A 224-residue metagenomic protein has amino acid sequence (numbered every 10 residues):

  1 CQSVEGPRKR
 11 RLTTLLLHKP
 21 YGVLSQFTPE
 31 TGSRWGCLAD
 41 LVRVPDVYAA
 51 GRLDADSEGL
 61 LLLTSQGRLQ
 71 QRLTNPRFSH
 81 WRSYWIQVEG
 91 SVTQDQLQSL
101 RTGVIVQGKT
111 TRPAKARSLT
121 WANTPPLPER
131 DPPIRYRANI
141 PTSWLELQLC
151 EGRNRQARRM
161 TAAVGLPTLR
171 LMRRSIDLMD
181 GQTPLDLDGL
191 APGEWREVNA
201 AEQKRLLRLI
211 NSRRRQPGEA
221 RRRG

Functional and structural regions predicted by a protein language model:
C1-R215: RNA pseudouridine synthases
A220-G224: Long, low-complexity, intrinsically disordered segments
